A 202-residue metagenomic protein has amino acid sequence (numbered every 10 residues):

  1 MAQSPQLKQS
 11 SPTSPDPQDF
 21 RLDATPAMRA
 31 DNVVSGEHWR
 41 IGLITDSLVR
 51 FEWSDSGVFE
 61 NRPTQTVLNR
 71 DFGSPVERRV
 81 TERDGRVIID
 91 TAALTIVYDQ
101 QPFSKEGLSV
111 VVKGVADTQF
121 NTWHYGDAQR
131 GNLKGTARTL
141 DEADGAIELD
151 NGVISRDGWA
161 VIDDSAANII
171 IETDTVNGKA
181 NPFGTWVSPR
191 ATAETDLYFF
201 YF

Functional and structural regions predicted by a protein language model:
M1-A2, F202: Accessible peptide chain termini
Q3-R29: N-terminal pre-domain segments of enzymes
S4-P5, Q9-S14, V49-G57, G114-Y125: A broad, low-specificity signal for short, low-complexity segments enriched in glycine/proline and polar/charged
P5-L7, N61, N69, Q129 (+2 more regions): Short, intrinsically disordered low-complexity segments
P12, I44-D84: A low-complexity, Ser/Thr/Gly/Pro-enriched, surface-exposed linker/loop concept that marks segments flanking
D19-F20, A24-E52, R78-S109: Beta-strand-rich N-terminal accessory domains
R21-S35, T64-V80, R86-I88, K134-G145 (+1 more regions): Short, solvent-exposed secondary-structure boundary motifs
T81-F202: Catalytic and substrate-binding clefts that recognize carbohydrates or anionic sugar/phosphate headgroups
